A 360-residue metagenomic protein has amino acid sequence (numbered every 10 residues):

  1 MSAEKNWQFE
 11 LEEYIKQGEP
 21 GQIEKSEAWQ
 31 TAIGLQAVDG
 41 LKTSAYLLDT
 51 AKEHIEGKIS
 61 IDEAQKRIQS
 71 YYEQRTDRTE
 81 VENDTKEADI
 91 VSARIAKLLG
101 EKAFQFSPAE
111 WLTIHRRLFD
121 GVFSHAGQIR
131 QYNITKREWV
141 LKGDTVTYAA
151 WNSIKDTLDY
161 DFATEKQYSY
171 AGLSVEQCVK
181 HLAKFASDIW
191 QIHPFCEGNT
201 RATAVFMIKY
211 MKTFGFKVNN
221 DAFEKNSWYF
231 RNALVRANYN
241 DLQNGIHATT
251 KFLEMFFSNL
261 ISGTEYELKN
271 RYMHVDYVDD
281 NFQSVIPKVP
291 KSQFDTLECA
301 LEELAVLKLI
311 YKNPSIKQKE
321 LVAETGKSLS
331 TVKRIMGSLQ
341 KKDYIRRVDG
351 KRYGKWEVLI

Functional and structural regions predicted by a protein language model:
M1-I360: FIC/Doc superfamily catalytic core
